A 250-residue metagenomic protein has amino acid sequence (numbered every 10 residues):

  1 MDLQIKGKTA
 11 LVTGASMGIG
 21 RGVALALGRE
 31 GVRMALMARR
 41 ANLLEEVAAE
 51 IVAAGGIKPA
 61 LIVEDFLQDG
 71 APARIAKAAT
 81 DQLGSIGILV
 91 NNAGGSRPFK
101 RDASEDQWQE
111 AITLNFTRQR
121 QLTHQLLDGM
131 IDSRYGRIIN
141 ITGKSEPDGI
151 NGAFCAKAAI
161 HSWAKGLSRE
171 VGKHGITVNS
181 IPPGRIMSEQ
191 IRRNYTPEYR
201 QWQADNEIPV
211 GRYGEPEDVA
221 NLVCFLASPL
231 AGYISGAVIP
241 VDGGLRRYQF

Functional and structural regions predicted by a protein language model:
M1, K173, S180, R185-I208 (+2 more regions): A glycine/serine/threonine-rich, flexible loop-to-helix segment that serves as the NAD(P) cofactor-binding "lid"
K6, C224, S235-F250: Short C-terminal tail/terminal secondary-structure segment of NAD(P)H-dependent dehydrogenase/reductase domains
T9, S16-G18: Conserved glycine-rich cofactor-binding loop
F99-I112, R200, A204: Substrate-binding pocket helix/loop in short-chain dehydrogenase/reductase
D128, R169-K173, G232: Alpha-helical segment proximal to the catalytic Tyr-Lys
R137-K173, R185-I186: Catalytic loop of short-chain dehydrogenase/reductase
I208-V219, L230: A conserved structural motif in NAD(P)-dependent oxidoreductases
